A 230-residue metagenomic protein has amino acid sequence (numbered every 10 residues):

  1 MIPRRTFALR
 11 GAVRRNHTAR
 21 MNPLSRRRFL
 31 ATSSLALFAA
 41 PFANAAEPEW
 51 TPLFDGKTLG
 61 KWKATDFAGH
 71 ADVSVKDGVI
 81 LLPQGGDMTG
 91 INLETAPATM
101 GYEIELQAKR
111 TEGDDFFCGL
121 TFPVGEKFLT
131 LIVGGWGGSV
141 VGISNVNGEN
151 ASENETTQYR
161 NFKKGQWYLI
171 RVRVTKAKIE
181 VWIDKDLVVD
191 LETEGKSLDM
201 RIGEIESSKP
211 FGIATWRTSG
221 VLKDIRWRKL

Functional and structural regions predicted by a protein language model:
M1-R20: N-terminal amphipathic/basic-hydrophobic helices that include classical n-h-c signal peptides and signal-anchor
P3-R5, N22-S25, A46-P48: N-terminal intrinsically disordered, low-complexity tails enriched in polar/charged
N16-L37: N-terminal secretory signal peptides and thylakoid transit peptides that target proteins across membranes
A31, A39-A40, D66, F116: Generic macromolecular interface patches on structured domains
F38-A39, I179: A generic secondary-structure boundary signal that marks alpha-helix termini
F42-N44: Sec/Tat signal peptide C-region and signal peptidase I cleavage site
A46-L230: Carbohydrate-interacting regions of secretory-pathway proteins
